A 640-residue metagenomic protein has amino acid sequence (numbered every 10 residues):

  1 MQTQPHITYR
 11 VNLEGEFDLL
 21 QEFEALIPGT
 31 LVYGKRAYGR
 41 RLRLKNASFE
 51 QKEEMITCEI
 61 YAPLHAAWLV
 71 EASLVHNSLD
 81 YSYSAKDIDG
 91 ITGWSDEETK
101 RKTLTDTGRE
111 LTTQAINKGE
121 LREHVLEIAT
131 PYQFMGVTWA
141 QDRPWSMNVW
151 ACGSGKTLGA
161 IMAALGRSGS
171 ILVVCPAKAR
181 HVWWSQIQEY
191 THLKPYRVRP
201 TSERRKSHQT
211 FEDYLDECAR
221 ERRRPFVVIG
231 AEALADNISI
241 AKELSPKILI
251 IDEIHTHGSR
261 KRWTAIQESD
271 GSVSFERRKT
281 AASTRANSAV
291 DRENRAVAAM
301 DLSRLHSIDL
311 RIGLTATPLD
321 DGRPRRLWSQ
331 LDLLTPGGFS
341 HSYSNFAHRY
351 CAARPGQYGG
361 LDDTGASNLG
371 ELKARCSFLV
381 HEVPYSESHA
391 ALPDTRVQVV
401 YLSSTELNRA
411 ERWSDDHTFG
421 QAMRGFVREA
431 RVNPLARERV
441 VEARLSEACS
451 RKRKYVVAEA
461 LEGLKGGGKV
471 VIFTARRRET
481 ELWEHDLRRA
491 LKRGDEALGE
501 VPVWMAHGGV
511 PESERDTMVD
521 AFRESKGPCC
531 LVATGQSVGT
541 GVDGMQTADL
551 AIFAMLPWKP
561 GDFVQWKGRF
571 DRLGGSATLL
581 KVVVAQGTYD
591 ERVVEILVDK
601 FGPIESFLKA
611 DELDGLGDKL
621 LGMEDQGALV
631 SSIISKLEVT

Functional and structural regions predicted by a protein language model:
T3-S146, L215, R224-F226, G230-A233 (+3 more regions): Charged, low-complexity
R143-A163: Walker A/P-loop
P144, I254-A289, S340-V470, T474-R478 (+5 more regions): Interdomain linker/hinge connecting the two RecA-like lobes of the SF2 helicase core
G159, S168-T191, D321-R323, A475-R478: Conserved Walker A/P-loop ATP-binding site and its immediately adjacent core in helicase/helicase-like ATPase domains
A179-R205, L334, A490-G494: Conserved helix-turn-beta segment of the N-terminal RecA-like "Helicase ATP-binding" lobe in SF1/SF2 helicases
S207-T210, F473, E500-G535: Conserved helicase ATPase core of P-loop NTP-dependent helicases/translocases
R220-N237, E524-T540: Conserved two-lobed SF2 helicase motor
E253, G258, H306-F346, S388-D415 (+1 more regions): SF2 helicase/translocase ATPase core recognition
